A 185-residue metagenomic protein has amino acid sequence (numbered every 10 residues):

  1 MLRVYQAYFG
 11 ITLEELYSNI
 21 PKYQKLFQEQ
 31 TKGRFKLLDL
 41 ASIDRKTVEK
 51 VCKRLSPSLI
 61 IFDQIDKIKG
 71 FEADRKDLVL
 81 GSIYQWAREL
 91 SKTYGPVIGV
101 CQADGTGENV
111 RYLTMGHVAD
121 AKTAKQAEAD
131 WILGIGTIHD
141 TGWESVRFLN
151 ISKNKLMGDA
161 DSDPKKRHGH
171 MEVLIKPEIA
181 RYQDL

Functional and structural regions predicted by a protein language model:
M1-D74: Conserved inter-motif catalytic segment of the P-loop NTP-binding fold
A7-G10, E15, Q28, K46-I60 (+2 more regions): C-terminal regions of RecA-like/P-loop NTPase motor modules
K36-L38, K69-G81, V110-G116: Flexible beta-alpha connector loops of hexameric P-loop NTPases
A41, I65, A103-D104, G136: Anionic group-transfer/hydrolysis microenvironments
I43, T47, L78, S82-Q85 (+1 more regions): Generic recognition of stable, solvent-exposed alpha-helical segments in well-folded globular domains
I61-F62, P96-Q102: Structural recognition of the conserved hydrophobic beta-strand(s) that form the central parallel beta-sheet of P-loop
A73-R88, P96-G99, L133, V146: A short alpha/beta connector and helix-capping loop motif
